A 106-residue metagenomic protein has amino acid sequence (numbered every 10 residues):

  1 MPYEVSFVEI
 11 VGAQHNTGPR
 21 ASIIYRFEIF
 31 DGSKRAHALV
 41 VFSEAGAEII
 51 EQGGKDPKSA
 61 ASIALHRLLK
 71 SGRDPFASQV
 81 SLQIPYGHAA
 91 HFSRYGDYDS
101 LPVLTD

Functional and structural regions predicted by a protein language model:
M1-A36: Short, charged/polar N-terminal "headpieces" of proteins
S6, I24-I29, V41, P75 (+1 more regions): Intrinsic disorder/low-structure terminal segments
I23-A60: Amphipathic alpha-helical packing elements
A45-D106: Acidic, low-complexity intrinsically disordered segments
